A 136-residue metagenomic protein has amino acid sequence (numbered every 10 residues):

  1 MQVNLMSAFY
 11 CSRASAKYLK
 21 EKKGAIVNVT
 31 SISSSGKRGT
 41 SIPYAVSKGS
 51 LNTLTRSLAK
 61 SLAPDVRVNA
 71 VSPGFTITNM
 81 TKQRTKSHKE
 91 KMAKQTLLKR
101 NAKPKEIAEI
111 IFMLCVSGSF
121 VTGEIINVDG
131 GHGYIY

Functional and structural regions predicted by a protein language model:
S12, S47, T55: Active-site helix of classical SDR
K17, A59-P64: Alpha-helical segment proximal to the catalytic Tyr-Lys
S31: Residue(s) in the substrate-gating loop at a strand-loop-helix junction that position the organic substrate next
G36, F112, T122-Y136: Short C-terminal tail/terminal secondary-structure segment of NAD(P)H-dependent dehydrogenase/reductase domains
G36-I42, K99: Active-site loop immediately N-terminal to the catalytic Tyr-X3-Lys motif of short-chain dehydrogenase/reductase
A63-R67, V121-G123: Short, small/polar-rich loop/turn modules that mediate ligand/substrate recognition or access, typified
T96-I107: A conserved structural motif in NAD(P)-dependent oxidoreductases
